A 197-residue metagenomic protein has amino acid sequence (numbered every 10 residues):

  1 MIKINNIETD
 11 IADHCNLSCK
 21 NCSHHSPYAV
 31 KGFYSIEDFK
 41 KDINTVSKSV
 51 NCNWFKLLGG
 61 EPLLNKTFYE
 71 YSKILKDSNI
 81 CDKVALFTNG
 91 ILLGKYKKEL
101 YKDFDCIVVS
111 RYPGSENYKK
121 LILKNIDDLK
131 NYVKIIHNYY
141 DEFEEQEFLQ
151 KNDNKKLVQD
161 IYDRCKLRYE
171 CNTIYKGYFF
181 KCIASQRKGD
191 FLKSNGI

Functional and structural regions predicted by a protein language model:
M1-L86, L92-K95: Conserved alpha-helical substructure of the radical SAM core
N16, P27, P62, I91-L93 (+3 more regions): Short, solvent-exposed loop/turn segments at secondary-structure junctions
N21, E99-Y101, L121: Hydrophobic transmembrane helix bundles of membrane-integrated enzymes that assemble and modify cell-envelope
S78-N79, E99-D103, L129: Short, conserved loop/helix-junction motifs that constitute active-site signature segments in enzyme catalytic cores
F104-S115, I136-Y139: Non-cysteine beta-strand/loop elements that form the S-adenosyl-L-methionine
N117-L123, N131-Y132, I136-N138, Q146-R168: Enzymes that process phosphate groups on RNA ends and nucleotide/triphosphate substrates
L129-E145, A184-I197: C-terminal accessory region of radical SAM enzymes
K151-I197: Accessory C-terminal segments flanking Radical SAM cores
